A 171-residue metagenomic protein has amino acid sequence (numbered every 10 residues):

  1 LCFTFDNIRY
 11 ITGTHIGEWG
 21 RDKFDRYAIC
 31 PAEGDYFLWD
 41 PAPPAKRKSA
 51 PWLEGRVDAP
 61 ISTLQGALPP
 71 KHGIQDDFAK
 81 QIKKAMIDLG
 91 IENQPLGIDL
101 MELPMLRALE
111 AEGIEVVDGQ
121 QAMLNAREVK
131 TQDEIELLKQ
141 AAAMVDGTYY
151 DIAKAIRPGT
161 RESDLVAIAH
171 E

Functional and structural regions predicted by a protein language model:
L1-G147: A composition/biophysics-driven feature that prefers long, compositionally simple stretches
A142-Y149, E162-D164, H170: Active-site pocket-lining segments that scaffold enzyme catalytic pockets across diverse folds
A153, R157-L165: Short, charged, surface-exposed loops that flank catalytic or proteolytic processing sites
